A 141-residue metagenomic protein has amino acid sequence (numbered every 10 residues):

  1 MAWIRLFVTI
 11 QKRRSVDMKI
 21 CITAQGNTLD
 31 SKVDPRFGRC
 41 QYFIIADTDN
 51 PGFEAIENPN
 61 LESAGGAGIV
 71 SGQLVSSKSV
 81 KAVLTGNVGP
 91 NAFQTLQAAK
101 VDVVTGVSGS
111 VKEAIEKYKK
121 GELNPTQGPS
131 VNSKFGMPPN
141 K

Functional and structural regions predicted by a protein language model:
A2-G66, V70, S77-K78, Q97-D102 (+1 more regions): Non-catalytic interface/targeting segments
G86: Conserved residues at the C-terminal ends of beta-strands
